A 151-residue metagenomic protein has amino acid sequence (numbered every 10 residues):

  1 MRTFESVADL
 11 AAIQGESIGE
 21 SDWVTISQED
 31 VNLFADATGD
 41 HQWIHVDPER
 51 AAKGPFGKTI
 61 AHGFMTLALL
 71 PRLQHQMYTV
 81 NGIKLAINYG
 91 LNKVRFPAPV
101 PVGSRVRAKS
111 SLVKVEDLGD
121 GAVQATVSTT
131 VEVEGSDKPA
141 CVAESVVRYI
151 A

Functional and structural regions predicted by a protein language model:
M1-A61, A151: Catalytic strand-loop segment that frames the active site of acyl-thioester-processing enzymes
M1-I13, P99-A151: HotDog/MaoC-like acyl-thioester-processing domains
D9, I13, E29, L33 (+8 more regions): N-terminal hydrophobic or amphipathic segments with adjacent small-residue motifs that include Sec signal peptides
E20-D22, D30, D40, I83-N92 (+2 more regions): A generic structural signal for short beta-strands and their flanking turns/coil linkers
N32-A35, L67-P71: Predominant activation on well-ordered alpha-helical scaffold segments within soluble catalytic domains
A52-K58, A68-V113: Hydrophobic beta-strand-centered segment that forms part of the acyl-chain substrate-binding groove
H62-T66: A solvent-exposed, acidic/Ser-Thr-rich amphipathic alpha-helical stretch
